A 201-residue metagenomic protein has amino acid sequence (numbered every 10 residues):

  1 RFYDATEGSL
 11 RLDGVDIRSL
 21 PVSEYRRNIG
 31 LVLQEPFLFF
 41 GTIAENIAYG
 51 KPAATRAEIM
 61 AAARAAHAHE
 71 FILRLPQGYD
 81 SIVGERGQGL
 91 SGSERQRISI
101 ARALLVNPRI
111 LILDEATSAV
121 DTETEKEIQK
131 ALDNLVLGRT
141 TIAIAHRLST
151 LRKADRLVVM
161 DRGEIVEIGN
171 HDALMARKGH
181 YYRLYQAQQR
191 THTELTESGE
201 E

Functional and structural regions predicted by a protein language model:
F2, R26-E35, I43-A48, M60-A68 (+1 more regions): ABC-family ATPase nucleotide-binding domain "signature/switch" substructure
D4-A5, S9-E24, K126: ABC ATPase NBD Q-loop/coupling interface
R18, P52, E167-I168: A structural signal for short, well-ordered beta-strand elements
V22, R56, R177: Short adenine-binding "F-helix/F-box" segment of the Bergerat
A48-R56: ABC-type ATPase nucleotide-binding domains, specifically the catalytic core motifs of the NBD
A176-E201: C-terminal boundary and immediately downstream tail of ABC-type ATPase nucleotide-binding domains
